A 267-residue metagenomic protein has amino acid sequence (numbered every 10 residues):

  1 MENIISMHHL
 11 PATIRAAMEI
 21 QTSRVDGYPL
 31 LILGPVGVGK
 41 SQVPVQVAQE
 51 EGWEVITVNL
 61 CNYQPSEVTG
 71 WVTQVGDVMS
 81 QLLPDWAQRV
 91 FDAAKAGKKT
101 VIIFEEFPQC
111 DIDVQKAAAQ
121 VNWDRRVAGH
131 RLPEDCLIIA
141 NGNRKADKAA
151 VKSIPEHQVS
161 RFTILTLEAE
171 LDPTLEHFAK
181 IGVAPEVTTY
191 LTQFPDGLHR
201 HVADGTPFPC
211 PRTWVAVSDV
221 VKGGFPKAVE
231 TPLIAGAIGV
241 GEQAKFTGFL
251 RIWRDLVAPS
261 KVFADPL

Functional and structural regions predicted by a protein language model:
M1-F194: AAA+ P-loop NTPase catalytic core and its hallmark functional loops
I5, G241-A244: Alpha-helix boundary/N-cap detector
I20, G197, V240, I252-P259: Surface-exposed polar/charged interaction patches
Y28, D204, K261-F263: Short coil/turn segments at secondary-structure boundaries
E51-T57, A128-G129, K148-V159, P207-E230 (+1 more regions): Short, Lys/Arg-enriched charge-dense amphipathic segments
K116, P211-V215, A244: Non-catalytic, well-ordered alpha-helical scaffold segments
F178-G239: Conserved AAA+ ATPase small/helical "lid" subdomain
A244-L267: C-terminal engagement/docking regions of AAA+ P-loop ATPases
